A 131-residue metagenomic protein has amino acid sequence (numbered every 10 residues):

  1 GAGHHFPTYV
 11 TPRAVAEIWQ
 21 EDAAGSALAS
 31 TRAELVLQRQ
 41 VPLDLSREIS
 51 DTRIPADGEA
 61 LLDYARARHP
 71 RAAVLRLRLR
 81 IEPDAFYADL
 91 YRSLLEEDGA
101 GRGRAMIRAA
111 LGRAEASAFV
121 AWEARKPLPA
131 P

Functional and structural regions predicted by a protein language model:
G1-P131: Short, conserved sequence motifs used for protein processing/export or organelle targeting and for catalysis
